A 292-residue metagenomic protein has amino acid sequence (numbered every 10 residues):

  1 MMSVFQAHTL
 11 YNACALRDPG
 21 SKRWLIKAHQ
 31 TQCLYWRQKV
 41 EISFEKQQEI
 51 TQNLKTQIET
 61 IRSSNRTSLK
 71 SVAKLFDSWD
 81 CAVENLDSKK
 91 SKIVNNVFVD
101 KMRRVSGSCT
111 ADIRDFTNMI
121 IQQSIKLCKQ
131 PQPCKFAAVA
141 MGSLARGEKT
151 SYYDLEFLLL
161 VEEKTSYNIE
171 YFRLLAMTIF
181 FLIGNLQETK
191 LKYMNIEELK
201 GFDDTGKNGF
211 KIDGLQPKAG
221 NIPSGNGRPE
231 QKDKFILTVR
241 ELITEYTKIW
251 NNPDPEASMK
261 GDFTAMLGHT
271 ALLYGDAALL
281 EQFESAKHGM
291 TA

Functional and structural regions predicted by a protein language model:
F5, Y11-N12, P19-A292: A nucleotide- and high-energy phosphate-metabolite-utilizing enzyme signature
